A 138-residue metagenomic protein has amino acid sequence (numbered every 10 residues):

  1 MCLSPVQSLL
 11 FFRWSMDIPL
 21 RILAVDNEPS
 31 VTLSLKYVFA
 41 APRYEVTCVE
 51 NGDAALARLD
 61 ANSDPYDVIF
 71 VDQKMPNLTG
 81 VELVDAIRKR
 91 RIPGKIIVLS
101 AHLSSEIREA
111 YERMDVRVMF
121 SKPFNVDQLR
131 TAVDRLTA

Functional and structural regions predicted by a protein language model:
P29-T47, M114: Two-component/phosphorelay signaling modules centered on CheY-like receiver
E50-A54, T79-L83: Acidic catalytic/metal-coordinating carboxylates
D60-D64, A86-P93, M114: Conserved phosphotransfer cores of two-component systems
D64-F70: Active-site beta3 strand of CheY-like receiver
M75: Receiver (REC) domain active-site loop signature in two-component systems and cognate sites in sensor histidine kinases
E82, L103-F120: Alpha4 helix (beta4-alpha4-beta5 surface) of REC/receiver domains from two-component response regulators
F124-V133: C-terminal output helix
